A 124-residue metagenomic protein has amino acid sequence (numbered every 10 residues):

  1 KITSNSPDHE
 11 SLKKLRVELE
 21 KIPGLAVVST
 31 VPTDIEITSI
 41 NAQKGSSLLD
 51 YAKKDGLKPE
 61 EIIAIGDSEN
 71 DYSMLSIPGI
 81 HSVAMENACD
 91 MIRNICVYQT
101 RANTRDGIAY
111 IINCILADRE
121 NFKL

Functional and structural regions predicted by a protein language model:
K1-I65, E69-I77: Conserved acidic, metal-coordinating active-site core of Asp-based, Mg2+-dependent phosphoryl-transfer enzymes
S82-L124: Asp-based, Mg2+/Mn2+-dependent phosphohydrolase catalytic module
